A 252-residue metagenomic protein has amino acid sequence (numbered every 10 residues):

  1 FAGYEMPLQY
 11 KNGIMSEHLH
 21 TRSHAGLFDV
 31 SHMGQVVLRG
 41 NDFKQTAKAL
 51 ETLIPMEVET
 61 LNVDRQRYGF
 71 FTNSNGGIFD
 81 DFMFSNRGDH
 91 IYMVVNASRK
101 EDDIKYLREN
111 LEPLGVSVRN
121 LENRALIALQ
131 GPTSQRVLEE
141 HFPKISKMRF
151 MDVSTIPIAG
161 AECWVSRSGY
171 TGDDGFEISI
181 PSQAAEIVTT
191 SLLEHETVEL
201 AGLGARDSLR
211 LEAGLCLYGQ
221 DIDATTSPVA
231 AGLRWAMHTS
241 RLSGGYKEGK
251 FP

Functional and structural regions predicted by a protein language model:
F1-F71, G77, L203: Acidic, proline/glycine-enriched N-terminal capping motif
F1-N12, N86-P252: Conserved, structured C-terminal
I14-S23, F71-D81, L111-L114, P157-V165: Short amphipathic beta-strand starts and helix->beta connectors
L27, Q35, Y68-F70, M83 (+3 more regions): Conserved hydrophobic/aromatic beta-strand scaffold that supports enzyme active sites
D29, D81, E177: Acidic active-site catalytic centers that drive phospho-/nucleotidyl reactions and related ester hydrolyses
F43-P55, F79-N86, L129-L138: Charged, low-complexity, helix/coiled-coil-prone segments
